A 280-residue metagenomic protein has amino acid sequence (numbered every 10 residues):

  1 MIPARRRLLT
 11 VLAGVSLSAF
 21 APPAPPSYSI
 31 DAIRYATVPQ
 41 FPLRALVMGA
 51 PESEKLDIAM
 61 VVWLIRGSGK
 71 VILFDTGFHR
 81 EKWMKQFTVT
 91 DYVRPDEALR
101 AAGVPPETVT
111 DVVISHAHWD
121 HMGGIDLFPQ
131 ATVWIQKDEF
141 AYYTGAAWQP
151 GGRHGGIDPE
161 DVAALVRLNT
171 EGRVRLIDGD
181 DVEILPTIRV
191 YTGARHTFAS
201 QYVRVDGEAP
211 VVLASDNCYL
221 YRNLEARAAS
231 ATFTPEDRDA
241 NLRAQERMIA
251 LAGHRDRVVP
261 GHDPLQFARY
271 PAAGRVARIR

Functional and structural regions predicted by a protein language model:
I2, R7-V11, S18-R100, T108-D111 (+3 more regions): Metallo-beta-lactamase
P22-P25, V93-V104, T108, D138-T192 (+1 more regions): Metallo-beta-lactamase
D31-I33, V113, W134, R175-I177 (+3 more regions): Hydrophobic/aromatic beta-strand patches that form the interior of the parallel beta-sheet core in alpha/beta enzyme
Y35-A36, T76-H79, A117, D138-E139 (+3 more regions): Active-site metal-binding loops of divalent metal-dependent hydrolases
V89-Y92, S200-R280: Cap/insert and terminal regions of metallo-dependent hydrolase folds
V109-D120: Metallo-beta-lactamase
D126-P129: Short, conserved loop/helix-junction motifs that constitute active-site signature segments in enzyme catalytic cores
R189-Q201: Active-site glycine- and acidic-residue-rich loops that bind and position anionic ligands or nucleotide-like cofactors
